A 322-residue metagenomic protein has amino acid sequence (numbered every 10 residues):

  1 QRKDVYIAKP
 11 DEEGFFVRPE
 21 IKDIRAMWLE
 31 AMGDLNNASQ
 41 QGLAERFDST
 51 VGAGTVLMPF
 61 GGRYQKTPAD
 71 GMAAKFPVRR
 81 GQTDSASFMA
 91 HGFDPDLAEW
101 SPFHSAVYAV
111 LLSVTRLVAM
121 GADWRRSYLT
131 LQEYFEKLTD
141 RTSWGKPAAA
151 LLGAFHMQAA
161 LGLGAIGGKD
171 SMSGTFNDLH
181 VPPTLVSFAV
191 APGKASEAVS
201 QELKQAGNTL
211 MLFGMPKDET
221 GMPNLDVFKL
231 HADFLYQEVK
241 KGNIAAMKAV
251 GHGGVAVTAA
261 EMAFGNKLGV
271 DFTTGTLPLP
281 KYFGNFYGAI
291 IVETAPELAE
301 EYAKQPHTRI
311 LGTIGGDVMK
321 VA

Functional and structural regions predicted by a protein language model:
Q1-A322: Glycine/proline-enriched, intrinsically flexible loops and inter-domain linkers
